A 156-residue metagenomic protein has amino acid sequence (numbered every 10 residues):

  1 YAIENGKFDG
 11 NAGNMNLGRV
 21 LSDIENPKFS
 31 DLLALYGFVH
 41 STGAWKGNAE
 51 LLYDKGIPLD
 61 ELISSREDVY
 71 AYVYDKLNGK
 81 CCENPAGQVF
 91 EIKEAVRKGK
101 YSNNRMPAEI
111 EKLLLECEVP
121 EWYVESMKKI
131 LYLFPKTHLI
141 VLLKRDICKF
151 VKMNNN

Functional and structural regions predicted by a protein language model:
Y1-N156: Noncatalytic, beta-rich nucleic-acid-contacting surfaces in large DNA/RNA-processing enzymes
